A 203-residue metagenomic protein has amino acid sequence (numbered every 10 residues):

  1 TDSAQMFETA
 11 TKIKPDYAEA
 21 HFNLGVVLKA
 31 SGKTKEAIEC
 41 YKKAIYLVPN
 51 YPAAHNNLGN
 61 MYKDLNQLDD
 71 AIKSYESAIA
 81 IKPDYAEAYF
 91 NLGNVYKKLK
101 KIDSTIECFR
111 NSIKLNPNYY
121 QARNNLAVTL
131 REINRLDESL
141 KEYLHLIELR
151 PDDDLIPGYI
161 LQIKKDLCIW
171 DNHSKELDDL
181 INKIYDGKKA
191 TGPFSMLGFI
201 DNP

Functional and structural regions predicted by a protein language model:
T1-P203: Alpha-helical solenoid repeat scaffolds of the TPR/TPR-like class and their adjacent stem/linker regions that mediate
